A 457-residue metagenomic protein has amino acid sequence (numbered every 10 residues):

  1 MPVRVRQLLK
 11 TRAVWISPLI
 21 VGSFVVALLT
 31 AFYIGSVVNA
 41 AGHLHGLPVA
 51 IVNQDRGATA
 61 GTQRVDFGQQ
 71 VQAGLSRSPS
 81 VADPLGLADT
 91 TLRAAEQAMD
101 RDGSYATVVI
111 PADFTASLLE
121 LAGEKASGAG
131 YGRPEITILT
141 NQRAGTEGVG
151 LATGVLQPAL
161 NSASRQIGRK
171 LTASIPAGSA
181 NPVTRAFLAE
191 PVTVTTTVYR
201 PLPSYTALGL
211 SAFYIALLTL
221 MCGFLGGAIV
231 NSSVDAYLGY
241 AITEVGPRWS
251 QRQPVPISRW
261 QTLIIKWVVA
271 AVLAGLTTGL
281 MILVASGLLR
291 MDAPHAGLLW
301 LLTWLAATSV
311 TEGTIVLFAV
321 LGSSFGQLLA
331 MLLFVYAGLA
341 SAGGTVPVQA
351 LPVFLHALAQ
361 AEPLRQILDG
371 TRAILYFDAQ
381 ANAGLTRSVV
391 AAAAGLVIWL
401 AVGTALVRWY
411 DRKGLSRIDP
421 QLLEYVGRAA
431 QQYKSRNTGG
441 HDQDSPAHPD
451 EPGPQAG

Functional and structural regions predicted by a protein language model:
M1-Y205, W409, K413-G457: Extracytoplasmic/periplasmic domains immediately adjacent to an N-terminal transmembrane anchor in multi-pass membrane
Q7-L8, R252-P256, D292: Helix-boundary and loop/linker segments of multi-pass membrane transporters
N39-H43, S232-Y240, R290, Y376 (+2 more regions): Perimembrane helix-loop junctions in membrane proteins
P203-G223: N-terminal membrane-entry
Y214, I265-L273, L280-G453: Membrane-spanning alpha-helical segments of multipass transporters and channels
L218-G227, W399-G403: Hydrophobic core segments of alpha-helical transmembrane domains in multi-pass integral membrane proteins
C222-G275: Juxtamembrane interface at the cytosolic side of transmembrane helices
